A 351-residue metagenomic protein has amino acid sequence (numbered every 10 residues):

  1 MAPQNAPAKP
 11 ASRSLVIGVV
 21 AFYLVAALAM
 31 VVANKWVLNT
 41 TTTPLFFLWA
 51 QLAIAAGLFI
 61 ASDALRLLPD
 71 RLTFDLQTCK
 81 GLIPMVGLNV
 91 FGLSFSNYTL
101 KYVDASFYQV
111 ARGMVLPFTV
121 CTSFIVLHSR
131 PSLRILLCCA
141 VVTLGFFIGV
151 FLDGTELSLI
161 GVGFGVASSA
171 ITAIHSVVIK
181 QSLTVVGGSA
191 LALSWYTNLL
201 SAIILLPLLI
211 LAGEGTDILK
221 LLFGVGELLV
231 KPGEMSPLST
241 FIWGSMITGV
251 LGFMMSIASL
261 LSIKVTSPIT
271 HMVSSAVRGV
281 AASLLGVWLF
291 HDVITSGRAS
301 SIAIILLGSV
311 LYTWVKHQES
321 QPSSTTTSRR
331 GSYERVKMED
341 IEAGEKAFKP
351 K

Functional and structural regions predicted by a protein language model:
M1-K351: Polytopic endomembrane small-metabolite transporters, centered on the Drug/Metabolite Transporter
